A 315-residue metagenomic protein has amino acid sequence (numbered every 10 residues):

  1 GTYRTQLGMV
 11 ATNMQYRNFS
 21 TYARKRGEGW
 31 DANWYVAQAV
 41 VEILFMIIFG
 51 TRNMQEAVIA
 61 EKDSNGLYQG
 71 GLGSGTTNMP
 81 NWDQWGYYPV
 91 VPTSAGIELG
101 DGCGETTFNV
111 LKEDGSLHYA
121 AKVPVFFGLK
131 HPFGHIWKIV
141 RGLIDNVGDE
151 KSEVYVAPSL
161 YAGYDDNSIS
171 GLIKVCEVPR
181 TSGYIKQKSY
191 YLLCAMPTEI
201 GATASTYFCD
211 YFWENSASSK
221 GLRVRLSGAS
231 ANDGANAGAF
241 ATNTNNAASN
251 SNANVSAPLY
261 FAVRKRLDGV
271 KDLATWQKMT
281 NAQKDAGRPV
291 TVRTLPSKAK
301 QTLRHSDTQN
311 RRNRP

Functional and structural regions predicted by a protein language model:
G1-H131: Short aromatic-cysteine micro-motif
V10-R17, T21-R24, E28-G29, N33 (+5 more regions): Disulfide-stabilized, aromatic/cysteine-rich ligand-recognition loop
V41-E42, V147-D149: Extracytoplasmic/secreted cell-surface and envelope-processing proteins
W137-K138: Generic structural signal for well-ordered beta-strand positions
